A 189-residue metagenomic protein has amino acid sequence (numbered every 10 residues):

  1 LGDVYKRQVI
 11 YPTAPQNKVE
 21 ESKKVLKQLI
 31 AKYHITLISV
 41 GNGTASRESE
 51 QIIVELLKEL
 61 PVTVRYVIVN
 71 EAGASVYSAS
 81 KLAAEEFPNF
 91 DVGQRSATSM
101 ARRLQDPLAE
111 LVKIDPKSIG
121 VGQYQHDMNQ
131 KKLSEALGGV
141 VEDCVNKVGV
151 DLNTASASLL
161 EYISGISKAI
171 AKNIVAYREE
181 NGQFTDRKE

Functional and structural regions predicted by a protein language model:
L1-Y5: Short, small-residue-biased leader/transition segments that mark boundaries at the very start of proteins
K6-I10, S49-I52, V76-A83, P88 (+3 more regions): Short acidic, glycine/serine/threonine-rich loops at helix termini
K6-Q28: Short glycine-rich, Thr/Ser-proximal phosphate-binding strand/loop in the N-terminal lobe of ATP-dependent enzymes
V9-I10, G43, V69-A74, P116-K117 (+1 more regions): Short, ordered loop/turn segments at secondary-structure junctions
P12-Q16, R65-D106: Short alpha-helix plus adjacent loop in nuclease-associated cores
T36-A45, V67: Short glycine-rich phosphate-binding loop at a beta-alpha junction
E48-I68, A74: Short acidic, glycine/proline-enriched helix-loop-strand junctions
E85, N89-Q94, T98-T185: Long, highly charged, low-complexity intrinsically disordered interaction regions that mediate electrostatic DNA/RNA
